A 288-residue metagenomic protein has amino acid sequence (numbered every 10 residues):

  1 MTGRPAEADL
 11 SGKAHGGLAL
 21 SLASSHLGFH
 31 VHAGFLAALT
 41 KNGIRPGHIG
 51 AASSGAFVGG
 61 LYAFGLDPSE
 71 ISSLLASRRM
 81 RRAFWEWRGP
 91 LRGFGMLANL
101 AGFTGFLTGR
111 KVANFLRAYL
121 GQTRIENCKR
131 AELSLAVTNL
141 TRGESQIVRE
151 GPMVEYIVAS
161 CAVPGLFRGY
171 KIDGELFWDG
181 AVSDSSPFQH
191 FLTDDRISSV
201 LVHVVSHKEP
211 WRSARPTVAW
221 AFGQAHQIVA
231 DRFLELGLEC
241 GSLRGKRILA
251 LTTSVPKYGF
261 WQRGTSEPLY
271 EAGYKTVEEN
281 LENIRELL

Functional and structural regions predicted by a protein language model:
M1-A52, G60-L288: Patatin-like phospholipase
